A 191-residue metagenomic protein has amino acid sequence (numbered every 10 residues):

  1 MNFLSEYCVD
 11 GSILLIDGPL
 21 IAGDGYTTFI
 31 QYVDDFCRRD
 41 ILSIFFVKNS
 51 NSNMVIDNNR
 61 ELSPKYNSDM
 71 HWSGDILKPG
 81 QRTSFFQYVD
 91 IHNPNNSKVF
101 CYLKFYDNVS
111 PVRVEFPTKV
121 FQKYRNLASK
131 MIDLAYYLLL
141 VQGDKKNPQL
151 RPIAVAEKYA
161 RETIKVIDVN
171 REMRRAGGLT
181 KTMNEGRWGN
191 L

Functional and structural regions predicted by a protein language model:
M1-L191: Long, contiguous domain-sized segments
